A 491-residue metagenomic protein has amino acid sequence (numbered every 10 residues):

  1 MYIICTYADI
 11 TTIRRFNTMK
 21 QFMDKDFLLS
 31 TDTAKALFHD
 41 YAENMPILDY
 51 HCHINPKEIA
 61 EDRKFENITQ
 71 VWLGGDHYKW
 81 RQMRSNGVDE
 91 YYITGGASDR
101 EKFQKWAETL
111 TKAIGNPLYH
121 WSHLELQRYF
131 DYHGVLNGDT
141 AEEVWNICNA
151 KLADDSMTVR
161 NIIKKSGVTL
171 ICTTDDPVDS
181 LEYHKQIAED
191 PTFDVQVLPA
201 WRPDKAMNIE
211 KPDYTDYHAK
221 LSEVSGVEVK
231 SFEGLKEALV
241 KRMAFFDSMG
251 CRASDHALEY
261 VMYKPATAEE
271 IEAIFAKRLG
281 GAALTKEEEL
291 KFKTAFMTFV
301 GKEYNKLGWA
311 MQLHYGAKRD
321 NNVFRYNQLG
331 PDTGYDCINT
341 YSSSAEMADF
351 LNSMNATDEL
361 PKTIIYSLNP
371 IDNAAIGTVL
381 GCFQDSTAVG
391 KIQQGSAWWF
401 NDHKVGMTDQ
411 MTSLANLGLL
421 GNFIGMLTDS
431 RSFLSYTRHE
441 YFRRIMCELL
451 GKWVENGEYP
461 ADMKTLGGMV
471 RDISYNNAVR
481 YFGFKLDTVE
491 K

Functional and structural regions predicted by a protein language model:
M1-T18: Short, Lys/Arg-enriched N-terminal segments with co-localized hydrophobic residues within the first ~10-30 amino acids
K20-L307, E359-P361, I365-G377, G381-K491: Metal-cofactor-binding active-site regions of metalloenzymes
E288, T333-C337: Metal/cofactor-centered catalytic core regions of large enzymes
M311-L313: C-terminal amphipathic alpha-helical interaction region
N322: Hard-cation-handling environments
Y326-G334: Short glycine/proline- and charge-enriched loop/turn segments that cap or connect secondary-structure elements
Y341-M347: Divalent-cation-assisted or electrostatically stabilized phosphate/pyrophosphate-binding catalytic cores
F350-A356: Short, basic/hydrophobic alpha-helical segments
